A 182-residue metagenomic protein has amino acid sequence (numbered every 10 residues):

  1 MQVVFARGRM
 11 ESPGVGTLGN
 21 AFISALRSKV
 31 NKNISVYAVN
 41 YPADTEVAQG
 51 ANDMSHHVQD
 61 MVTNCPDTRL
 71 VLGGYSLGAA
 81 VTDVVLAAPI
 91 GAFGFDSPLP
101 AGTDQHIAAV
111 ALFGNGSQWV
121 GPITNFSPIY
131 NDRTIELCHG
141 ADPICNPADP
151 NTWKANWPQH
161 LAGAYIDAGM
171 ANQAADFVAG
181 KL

Functional and structural regions predicted by a protein language model:
M1-R69, A141-G180: Active-site catalytic motif of lipid deacylating hydrolases and related acyltransferases
V4, Y37, A111, R133-C138: Hydrophobic/aromatic beta-strand patches that form the interior of the parallel beta-sheet core in alpha/beta enzyme
N52-I135, P143-I144: Serine-dependent carboxylesterase/thioesterase catalytic core of lipase-like alpha/beta-hydrolase/SGNH enzymes
